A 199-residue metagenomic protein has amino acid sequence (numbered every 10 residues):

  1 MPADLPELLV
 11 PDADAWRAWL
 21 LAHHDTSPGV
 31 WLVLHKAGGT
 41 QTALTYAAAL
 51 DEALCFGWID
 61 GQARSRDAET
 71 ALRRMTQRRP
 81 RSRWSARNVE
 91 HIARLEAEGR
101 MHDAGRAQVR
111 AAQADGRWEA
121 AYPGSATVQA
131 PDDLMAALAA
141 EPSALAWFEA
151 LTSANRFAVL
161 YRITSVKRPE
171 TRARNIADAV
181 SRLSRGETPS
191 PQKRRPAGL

Functional and structural regions predicted by a protein language model:
M1-L199: Charge-dense, helix-prone N-terminal extensions
